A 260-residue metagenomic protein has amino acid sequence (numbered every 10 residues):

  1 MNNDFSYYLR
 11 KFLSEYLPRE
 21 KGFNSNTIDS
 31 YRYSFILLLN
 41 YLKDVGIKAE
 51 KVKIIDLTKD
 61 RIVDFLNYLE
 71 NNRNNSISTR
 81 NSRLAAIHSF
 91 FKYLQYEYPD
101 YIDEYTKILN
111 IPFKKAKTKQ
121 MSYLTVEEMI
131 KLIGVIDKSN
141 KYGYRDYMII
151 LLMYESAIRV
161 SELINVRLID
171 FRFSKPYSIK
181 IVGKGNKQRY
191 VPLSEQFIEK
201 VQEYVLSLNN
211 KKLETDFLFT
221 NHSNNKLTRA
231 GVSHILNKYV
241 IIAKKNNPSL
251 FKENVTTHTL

Functional and structural regions predicted by a protein language model:
M1-L260: Conserved catalytic core of the tyrosine transesterase superfamily
